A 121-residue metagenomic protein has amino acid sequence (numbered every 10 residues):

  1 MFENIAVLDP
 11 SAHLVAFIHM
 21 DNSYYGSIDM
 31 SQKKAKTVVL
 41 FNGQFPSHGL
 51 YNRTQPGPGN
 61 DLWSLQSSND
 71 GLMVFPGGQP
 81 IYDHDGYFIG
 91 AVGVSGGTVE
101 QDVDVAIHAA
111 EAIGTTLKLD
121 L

Functional and structural regions predicted by a protein language model:
M1-L121: Flexible, solvent-exposed loop/hinge segments and secondary-structure transition points
